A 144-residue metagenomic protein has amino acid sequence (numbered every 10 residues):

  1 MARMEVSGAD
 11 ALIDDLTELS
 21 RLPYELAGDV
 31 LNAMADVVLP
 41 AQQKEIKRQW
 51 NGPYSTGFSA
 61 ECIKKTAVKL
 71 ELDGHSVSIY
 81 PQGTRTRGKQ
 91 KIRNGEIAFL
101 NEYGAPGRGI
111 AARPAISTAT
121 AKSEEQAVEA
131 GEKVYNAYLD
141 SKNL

Functional and structural regions predicted by a protein language model:
M1-V77, I97-L144: Short, Lys/Arg-rich flexible segments
I79-P81: Extended beta-sheet lipid-handling architectures
G83-A98: Short, surface-exposed beta-strand/loop "edge" segments at domain boundaries and coil↔beta transitions
